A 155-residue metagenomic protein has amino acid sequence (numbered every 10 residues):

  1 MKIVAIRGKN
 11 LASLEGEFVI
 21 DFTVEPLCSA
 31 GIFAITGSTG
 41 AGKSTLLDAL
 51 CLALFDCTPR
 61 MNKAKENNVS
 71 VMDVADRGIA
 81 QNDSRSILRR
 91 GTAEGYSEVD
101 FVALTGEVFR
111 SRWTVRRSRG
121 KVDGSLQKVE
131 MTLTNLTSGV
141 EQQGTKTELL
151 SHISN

Functional and structural regions predicted by a protein language model:
M1-N155: Extreme N-terminal "head/tail" segments of very large remodeling/mechanoenzyme assemblies
